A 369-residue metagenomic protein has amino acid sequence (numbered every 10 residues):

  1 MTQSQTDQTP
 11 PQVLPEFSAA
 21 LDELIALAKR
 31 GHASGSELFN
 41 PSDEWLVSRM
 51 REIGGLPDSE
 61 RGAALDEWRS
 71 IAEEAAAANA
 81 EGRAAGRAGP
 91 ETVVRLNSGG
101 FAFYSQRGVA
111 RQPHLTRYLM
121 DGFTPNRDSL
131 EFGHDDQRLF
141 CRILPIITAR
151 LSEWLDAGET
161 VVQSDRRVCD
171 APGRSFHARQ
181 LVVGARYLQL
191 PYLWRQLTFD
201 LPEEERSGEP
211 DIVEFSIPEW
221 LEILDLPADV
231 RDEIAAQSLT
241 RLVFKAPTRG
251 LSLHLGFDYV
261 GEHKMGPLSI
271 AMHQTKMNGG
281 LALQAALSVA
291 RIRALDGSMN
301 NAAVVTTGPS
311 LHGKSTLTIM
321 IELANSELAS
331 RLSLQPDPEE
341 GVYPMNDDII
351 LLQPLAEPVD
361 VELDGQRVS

Functional and structural regions predicted by a protein language model:
T2-A302, S330-P336, E340, Q353-S369: A noncatalytic interaction/capping subdomain that flanks phosphate/NTP-handling catalytic cores
D296-A329: Glycine-rich phosphate-binding P-loop
Y343-M345: Residue-level marker for buried hydrophobic side chains located in beta-strands that build the well-ordered beta-sheet
D348: A cross-family detector of function-defining hotspots
